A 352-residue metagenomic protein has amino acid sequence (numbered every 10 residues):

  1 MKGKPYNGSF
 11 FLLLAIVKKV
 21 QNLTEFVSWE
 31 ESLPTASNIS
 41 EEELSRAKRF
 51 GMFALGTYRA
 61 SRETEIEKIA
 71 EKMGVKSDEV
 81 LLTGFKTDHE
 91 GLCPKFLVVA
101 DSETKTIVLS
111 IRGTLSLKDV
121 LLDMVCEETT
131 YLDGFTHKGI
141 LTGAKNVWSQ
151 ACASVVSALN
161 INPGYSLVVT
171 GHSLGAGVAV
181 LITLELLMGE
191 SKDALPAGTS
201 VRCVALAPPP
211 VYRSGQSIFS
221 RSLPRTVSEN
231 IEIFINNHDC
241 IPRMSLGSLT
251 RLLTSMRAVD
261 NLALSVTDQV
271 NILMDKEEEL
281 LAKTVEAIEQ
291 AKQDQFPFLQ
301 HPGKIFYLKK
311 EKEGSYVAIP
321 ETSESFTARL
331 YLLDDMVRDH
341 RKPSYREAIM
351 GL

Functional and structural regions predicted by a protein language model:
M1-T170, L174-L352: Non-catalytic, mobile gating and regulatory segments of ester bond hydrolases
